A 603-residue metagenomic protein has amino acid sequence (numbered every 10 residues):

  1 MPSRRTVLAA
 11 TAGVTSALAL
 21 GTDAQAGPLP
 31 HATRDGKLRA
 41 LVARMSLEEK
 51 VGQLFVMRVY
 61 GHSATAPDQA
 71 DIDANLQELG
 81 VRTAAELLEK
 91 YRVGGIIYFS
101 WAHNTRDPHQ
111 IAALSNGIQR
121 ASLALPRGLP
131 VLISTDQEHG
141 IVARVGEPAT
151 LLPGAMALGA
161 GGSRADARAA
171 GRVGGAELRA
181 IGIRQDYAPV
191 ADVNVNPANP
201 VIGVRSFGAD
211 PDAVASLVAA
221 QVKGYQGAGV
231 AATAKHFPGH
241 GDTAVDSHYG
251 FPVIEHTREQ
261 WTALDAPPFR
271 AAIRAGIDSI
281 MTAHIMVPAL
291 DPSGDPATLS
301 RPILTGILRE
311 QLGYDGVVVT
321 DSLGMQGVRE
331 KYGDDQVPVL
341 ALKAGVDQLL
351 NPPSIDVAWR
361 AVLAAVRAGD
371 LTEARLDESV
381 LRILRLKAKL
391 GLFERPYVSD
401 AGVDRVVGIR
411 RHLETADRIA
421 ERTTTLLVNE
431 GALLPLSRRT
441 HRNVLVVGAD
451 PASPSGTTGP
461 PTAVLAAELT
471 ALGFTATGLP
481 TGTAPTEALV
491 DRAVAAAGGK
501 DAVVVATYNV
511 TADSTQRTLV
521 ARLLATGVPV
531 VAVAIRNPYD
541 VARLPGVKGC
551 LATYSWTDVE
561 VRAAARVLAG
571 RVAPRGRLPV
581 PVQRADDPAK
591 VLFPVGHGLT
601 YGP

Functional and structural regions predicted by a protein language model:
M1-V14: N-terminal secretory signal peptides and thylakoid transit peptides that target proteins across membranes
G13-L18, Q25-E86, R92, E310 (+1 more regions): Preference for extracellular/luminal or secreted protein segments
L41-S46, A70-L76, G80-A84, R106-R127 (+2 more regions): Second-shell residues forming the walls of enzyme active-site clefts
S46, I96, D136, L178 (+3 more regions): Conserved, mostly hydrophobic/aromatic
Q53-M57, G94-Y98, V131-T135, D186-Y187 (+3 more regions): Hydrophobic faces of well-ordered beta-strands that scaffold small-molecule active sites in alpha/beta enzyme cores
E86-H103: A short aromatic-anchored loop/beta-hairpin motif
T105-P130, G162-A180, L381, R385: Active-site-adjacent structural elements in enzyme catalytic domains
P130-Q137, V531-N537: Short beta-strand elements of ligand-binding domains
